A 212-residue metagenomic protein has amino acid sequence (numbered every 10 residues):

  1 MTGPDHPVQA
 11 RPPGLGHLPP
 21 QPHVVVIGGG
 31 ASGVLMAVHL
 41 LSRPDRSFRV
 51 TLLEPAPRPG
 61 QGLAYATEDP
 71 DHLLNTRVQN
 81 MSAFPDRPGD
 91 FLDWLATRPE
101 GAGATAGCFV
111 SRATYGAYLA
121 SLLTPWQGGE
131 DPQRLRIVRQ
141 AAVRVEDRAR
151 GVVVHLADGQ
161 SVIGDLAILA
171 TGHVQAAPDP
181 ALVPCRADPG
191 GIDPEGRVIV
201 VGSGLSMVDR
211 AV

Functional and structural regions predicted by a protein language model:
H6-P20, L182-E195: A short, basic/flexible loop-to-alpha-helix module at the beginning of a structural domain
P22-T51, I199-V212: N-terminal Rossmann-like FAD-binding beta1-loop-alpha1 element of flavoenzymes
I27, A142, S161-V174, V198-V201: Short hydrophobic core segments
L53-A117: Glycine-rich active-site loop/strand segments that organize a redox cofactor
G116-I137: Helical element adjacent to the flavin cofactor pocket in flavoenzyme catalytic cores
V138-G151: A conserved short coil-to-beta-strand element within the FAD-binding core of flavoproteins
A157-G159: Glycine-centered tight beta-turn/hairpin loop motif at sheet-sheet or coil-to-beta transitions
T171-V212: Glycine-rich dinucleotide-binding loop and its adjacent helix/turn
